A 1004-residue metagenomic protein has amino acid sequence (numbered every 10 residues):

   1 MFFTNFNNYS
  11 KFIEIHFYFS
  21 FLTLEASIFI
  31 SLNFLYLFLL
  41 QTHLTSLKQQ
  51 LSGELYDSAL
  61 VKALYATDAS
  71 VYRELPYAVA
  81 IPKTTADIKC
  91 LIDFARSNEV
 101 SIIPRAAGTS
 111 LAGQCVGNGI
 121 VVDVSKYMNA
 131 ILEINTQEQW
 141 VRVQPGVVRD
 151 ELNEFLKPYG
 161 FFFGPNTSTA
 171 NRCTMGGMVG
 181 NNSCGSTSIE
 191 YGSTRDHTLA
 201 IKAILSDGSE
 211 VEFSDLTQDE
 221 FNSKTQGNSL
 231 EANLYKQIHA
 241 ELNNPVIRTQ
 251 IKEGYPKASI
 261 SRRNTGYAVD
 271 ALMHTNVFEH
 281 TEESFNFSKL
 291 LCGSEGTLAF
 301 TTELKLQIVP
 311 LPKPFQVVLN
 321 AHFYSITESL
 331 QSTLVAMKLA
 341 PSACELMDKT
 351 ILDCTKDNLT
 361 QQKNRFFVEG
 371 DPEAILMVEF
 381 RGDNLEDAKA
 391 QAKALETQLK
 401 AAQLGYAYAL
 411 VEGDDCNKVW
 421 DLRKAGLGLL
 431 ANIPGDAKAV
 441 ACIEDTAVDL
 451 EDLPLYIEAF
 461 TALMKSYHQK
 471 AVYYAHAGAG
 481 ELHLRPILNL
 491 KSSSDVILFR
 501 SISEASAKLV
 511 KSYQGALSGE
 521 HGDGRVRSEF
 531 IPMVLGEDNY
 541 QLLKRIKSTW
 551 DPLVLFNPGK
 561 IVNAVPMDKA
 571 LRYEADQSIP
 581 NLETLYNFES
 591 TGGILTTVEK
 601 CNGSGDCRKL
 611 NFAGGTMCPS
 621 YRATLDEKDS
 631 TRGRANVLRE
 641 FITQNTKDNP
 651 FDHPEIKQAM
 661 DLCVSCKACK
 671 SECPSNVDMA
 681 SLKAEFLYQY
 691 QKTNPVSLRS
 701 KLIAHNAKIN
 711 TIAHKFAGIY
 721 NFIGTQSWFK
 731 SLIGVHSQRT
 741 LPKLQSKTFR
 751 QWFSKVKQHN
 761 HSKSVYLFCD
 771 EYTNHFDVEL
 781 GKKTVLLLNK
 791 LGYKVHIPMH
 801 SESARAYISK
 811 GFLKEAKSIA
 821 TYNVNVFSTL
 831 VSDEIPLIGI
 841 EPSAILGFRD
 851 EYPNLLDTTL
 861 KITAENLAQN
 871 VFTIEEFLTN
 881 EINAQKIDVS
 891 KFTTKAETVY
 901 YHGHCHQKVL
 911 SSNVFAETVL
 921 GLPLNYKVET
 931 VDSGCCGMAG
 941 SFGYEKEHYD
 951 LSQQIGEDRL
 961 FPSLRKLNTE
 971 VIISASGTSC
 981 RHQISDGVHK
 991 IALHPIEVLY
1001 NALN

Functional and structural regions predicted by a protein language model:
L37-S97, A107-Q139, S168, T297 (+4 more regions): N-terminal flexible segment immediately upstream of the FAD-binding catalytic core in FAD-dependent oxidoreductases
L47, L64, S70-I102, I120 (+6 more regions): N-terminal glycine-rich flavin-associated loop
S70, G180, S188-Y191, T198-D421 (+4 more regions): C-terminal substrate-binding/cap subdomain adjacent to the FAD-binding core in PCMH-type and related FAD-linked
S110-G113, T169-G176, S261-L272, E345-Q361 (+14 more regions): A glycine-rich phosphate-binding loop feature that marks nucleotide/adenosyl-phosphate handling sites
H274-L298, A321-L339, L453-M464, A471 (+4 more regions): Long hydrophobic segments that form regular secondary structure
L304, V309, L339-A437, A475 (+6 more regions): Terminal amphipathic helices with adjacent charged low-complexity linkers/tails
A437, S512-L517, G524-L662, S681-P695 (+1 more regions): Ferredoxin-type iron-sulfur electron-transfer modules and their immediate structural context
D551, P558, Y573, A680-N1004: Iron-sulfur cluster-binding electron-transfer modules in prokaryotic oxidoreductases
